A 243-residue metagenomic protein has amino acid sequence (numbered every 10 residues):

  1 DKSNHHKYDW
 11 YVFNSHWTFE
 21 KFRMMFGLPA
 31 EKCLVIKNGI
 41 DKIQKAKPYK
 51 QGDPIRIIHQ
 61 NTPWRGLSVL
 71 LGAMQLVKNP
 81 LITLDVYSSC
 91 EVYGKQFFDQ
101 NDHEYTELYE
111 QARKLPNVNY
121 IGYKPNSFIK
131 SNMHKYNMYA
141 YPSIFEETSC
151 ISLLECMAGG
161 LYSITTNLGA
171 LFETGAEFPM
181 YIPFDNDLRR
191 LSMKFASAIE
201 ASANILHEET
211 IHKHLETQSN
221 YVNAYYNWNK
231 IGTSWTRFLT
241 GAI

Functional and structural regions predicted by a protein language model:
D1, K7-C33, I40: A short, active-site helix/loop in glycosyltransferases that binds the activated sugar's phosphate group
V12, Y49-G66, L71-Q75, D85: Conserved donor-binding/catalytic core segment of Leloir-type glycosyltransferases
W17-T18, V35-K45, C90-Y93: Short beta-strand->alpha-helix junction loop in the catalytic core of nucleotide-activated group-transfer enzymes
F98-K124: Nucleotide-activated donor-binding/catalytic signature segment of Leloir-type glycosyltransferases, i.e., the conserved
H134-T148, L161: Acidic donor-binding loop of glycosyltransferase active sites
Y162-T165, F172: Short hydrophobic beta-strand element within catalytic cores of glycosyltransferases and related nucleotide-activated
F172-S202: Change "using UDP/GDP/dTDP sugars" to "using nucleotide sugars
N186, H207-T240: A charged, aromatic-enriched C-terminal amphipathic alpha-helix characteristic of glycosyltransferases across folds
